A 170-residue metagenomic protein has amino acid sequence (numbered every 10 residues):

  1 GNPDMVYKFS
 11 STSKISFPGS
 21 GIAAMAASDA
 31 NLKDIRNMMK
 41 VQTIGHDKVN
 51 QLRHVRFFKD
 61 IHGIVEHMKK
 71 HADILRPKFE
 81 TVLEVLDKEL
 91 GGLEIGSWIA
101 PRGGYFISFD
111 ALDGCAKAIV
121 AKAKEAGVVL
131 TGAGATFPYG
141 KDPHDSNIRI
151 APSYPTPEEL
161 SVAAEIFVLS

Functional and structural regions predicted by a protein language model:
N2, E125, K141-S170: PLP-dependent enzyme catalytic core of the Aspartate aminotransferase-like
N2-A72, R76: Conserved core segment of the aminotransferase class I/II
S11-S13, I95-G96, G134-Y139: Short, solvent-exposed loop/turn elements at beta->coil junctions and helix N-caps that rim active or binding pockets
A26, S108-D110, A151-S153: Short hydrophobic/aromatic beta-strand micro-patches that form the beta-sheet surface supporting nucleotide- or nucleic
K69-L83, I95-D110: Conserved glycine-rich beta-strand-loop-beta hairpin in the small C-terminal domain of fold type I
L112-A116, P155-P157: Helix N-cap motif at beta-to-alpha junctions
V128-V129: Residue-level detector of anion-binding/catalytic polar loops
